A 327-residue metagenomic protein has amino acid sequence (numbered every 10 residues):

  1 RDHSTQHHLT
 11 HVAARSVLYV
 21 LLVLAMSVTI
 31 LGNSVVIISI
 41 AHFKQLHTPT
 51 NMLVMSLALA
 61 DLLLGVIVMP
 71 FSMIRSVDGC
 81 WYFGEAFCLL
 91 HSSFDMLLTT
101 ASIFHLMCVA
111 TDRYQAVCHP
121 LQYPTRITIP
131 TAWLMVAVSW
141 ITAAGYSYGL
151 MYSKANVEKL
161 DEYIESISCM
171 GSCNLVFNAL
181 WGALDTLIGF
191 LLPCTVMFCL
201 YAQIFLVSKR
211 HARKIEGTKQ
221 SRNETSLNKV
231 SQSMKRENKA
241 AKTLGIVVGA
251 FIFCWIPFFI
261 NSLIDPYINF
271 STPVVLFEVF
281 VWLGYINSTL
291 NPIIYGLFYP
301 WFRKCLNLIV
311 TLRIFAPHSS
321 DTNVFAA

Functional and structural regions predicted by a protein language model:
R1-L31: Extracellular N-terminal segment of 7TM GPCRs
D2-H8, S76-M96, T100, H119 (+3 more regions): Loop architecture of class A 7-transmembrane GPCRs
H11-V23, L46-T111, Q115-A132: Extracellular TM2-ECL1-early TM3 structural module of rhodopsin-like
V20, V54, L106, A132-A137 (+4 more regions): Hydrophobic alpha-helical transmembrane segments
L22, S39, L63-G79, S92 (+5 more regions): Helix-to-loop junction signature of class
L24-S27, S56-L59, L63, P70 (+8 more regions): Hydrophobic residues within alpha-helical transmembrane segments of multi-pass solute transporters/permease subunits
I167-C169, L206-C254, F258: Intracellular effector-coupling site of seven-transmembrane GPCRs, centered on the ICL3-to-TM6 transition
V196-M197, K242, V248-L263, L276-A327: Seventh transmembrane helix
